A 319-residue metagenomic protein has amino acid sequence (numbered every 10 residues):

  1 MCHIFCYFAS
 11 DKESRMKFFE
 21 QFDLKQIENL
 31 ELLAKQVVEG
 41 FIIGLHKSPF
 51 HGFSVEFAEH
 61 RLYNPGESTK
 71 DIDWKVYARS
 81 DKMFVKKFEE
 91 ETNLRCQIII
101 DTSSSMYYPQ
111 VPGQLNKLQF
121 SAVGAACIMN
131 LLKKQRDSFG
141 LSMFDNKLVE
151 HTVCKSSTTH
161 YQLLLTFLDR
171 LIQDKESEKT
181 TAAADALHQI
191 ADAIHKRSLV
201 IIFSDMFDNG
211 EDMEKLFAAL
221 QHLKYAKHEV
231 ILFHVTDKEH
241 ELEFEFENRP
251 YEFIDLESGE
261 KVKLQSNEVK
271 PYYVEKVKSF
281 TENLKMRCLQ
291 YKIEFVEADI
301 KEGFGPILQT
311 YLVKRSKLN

Functional and structural regions predicted by a protein language model:
H3-S14: Extreme N-terminus nucleophile/cap motif
R15-E59, S68, D192-S198, E211-N319: Von Willebrand factor type A / integrin I
R15-S156, L199, F203-S204, N209-E211 (+2 more regions): An amphipathic, basic-hydrophobic helix/alpha-beta surface used to engage anionic, phosphate-rich ligands or surfaces
M83-V85, A186-Q189, F217-A218: A generic local structural motif
F120, E178, A182, K276 (+1 more regions): Soluble or luminal CAZymes and related metallo-dependent hydrolases
V123-N130, T166-D169, H188-A191, Q221: A broadly conserved amphipathic alpha-helix scaffold signal in soluble, globular proteins
H151-T166, V313: Short, electropositive alpha-helical surface patch
H160-S198, G210-E211, E241: Von Willebrand factor
